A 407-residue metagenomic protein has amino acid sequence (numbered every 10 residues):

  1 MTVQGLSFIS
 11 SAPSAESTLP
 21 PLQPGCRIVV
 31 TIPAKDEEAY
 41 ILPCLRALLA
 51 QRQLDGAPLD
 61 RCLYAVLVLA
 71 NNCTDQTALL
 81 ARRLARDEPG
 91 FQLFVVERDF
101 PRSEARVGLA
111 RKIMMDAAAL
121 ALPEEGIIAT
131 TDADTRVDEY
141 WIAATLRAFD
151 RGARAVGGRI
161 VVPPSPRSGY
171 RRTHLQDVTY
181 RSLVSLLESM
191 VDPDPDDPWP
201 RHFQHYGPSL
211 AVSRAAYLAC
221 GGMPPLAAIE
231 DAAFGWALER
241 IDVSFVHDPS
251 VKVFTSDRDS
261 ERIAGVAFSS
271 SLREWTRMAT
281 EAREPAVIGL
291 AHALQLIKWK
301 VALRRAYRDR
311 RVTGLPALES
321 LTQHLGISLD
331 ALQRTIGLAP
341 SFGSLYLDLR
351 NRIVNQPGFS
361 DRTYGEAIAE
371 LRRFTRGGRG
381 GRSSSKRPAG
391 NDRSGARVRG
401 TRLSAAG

Functional and structural regions predicted by a protein language model:
I28-L45, Q51-R52, L69-A70: A conserved hydrophobic helix/loop-capping motif in glycosyltransferases and polysaccharide synthases
R46-L63: Short, acidic, metal-binding catalytic loop of nucleotide-sugar glycosyltransferases
L67-L80, F100-R102, T135: A conserved acidic beta->alpha catalytic loop
Q76, E124-E125, T131-A148: Acidic donor-binding/catalytic loop of UDP-sugar-dependent glycosyltransferases, especially processive GT2
Y140-L175: Conserved donor NDP-sugar-binding/catalytic core segment of glycosyltransferases
Q176-H202: Short, flexible, basic/aromatic active-site loop/helix in glycosyltransferases
A228-F234: Acidic donor-binding loop at a coil-to-helix junction in glycosyltransferase catalytic cores that engages
R273-G407: Terminal low-complexity segments of carbohydrate-biosynthetic enzymes
